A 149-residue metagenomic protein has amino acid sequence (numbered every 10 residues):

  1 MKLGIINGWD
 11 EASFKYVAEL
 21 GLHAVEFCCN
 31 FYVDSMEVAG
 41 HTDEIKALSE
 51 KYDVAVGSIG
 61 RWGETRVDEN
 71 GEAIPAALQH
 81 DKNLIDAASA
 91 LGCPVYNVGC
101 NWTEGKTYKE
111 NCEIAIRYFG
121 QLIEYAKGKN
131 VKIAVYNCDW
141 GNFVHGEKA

Functional and structural regions predicted by a protein language model:
M1-P94, K127: N-terminal pre-domain/capping segments
E50-K51, V67-A149: Active-site acidic/histidine proton-transfer and metal-coordination neighborhood in alpha/beta enzyme cores
